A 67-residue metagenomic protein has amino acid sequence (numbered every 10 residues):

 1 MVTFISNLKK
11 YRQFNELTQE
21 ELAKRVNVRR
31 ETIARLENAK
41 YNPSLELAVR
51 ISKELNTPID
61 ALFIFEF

Functional and structural regions predicted by a protein language model:
M1-F14: A short, Lys/Arg-rich alpha-helix, primarily the initiator
S6, E16-L17, P43-E46: Residue-level signal for the short linker/turn that defines the boundary of a DNA-recognition helix
Q13, K24, K53: Alpha-helical residues within the helix-turn-helix
L17-A34: Short alpha-helical DNA-recognition segment
E46-A61: DNA major-groove recognition helix of helix-turn-helix/homeodomain DNA-binding modules
L62-F67: Short amphipathic recognition helices of helix-turn-helix/homeodomain-type DNA-binding modules
